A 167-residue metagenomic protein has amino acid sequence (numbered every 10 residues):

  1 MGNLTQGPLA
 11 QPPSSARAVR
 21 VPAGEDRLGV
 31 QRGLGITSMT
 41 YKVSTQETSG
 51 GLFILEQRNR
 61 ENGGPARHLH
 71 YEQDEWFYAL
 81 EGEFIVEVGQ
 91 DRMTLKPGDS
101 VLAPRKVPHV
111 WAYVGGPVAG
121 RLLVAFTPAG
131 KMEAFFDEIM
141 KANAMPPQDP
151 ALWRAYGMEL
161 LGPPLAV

Functional and structural regions predicted by a protein language model:
G2-F53, A142-V167: A short, N-terminal "cap"/entry segment at the start of jelly-roll beta-barrel domains of the cupin/DSBH fold
P22, E47, W76, E83 (+1 more regions): Short acidic-glycine-tyrosine-enriched beta hairpin
M39-K42, L55-H70: Conserved short histidine dyad/triad with adjacent acidic residue
Y41, I54-R58, W76, R92 (+2 more regions): Conserved hydrophobic/aromatic beta-strand scaffold that supports enzyme active sites
S44, G63, H70-Y71, F84 (+2 more regions): Hydrophobic small-molecule pocket/channel-lining residues, especially in calycin-type beta-barrels
T48, I85, R105-E133: Ligand-binding loop in jelly-roll beta-barrel domains
E56, L69, V88-Q90, P97 (+3 more regions): Residue-level recognition of conserved beta-strand positions in structured domain cores
D137: Extracytoplasmic/periplasmic copper-protein system
